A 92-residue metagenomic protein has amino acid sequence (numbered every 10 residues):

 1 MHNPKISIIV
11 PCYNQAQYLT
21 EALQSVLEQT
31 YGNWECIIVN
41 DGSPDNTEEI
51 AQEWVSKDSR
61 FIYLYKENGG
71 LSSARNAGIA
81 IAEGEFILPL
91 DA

Functional and structural regions predicted by a protein language model:
M1-L27: N-proximal low-complexity "stem/linker" segments adjacent to membrane-targeting elements
N14, S43, G70: Alpha/beta-hydrolase active-site loop signature
L23-L64: Acidic donor-binding segment of Leloir-type glycosyltransferases
K66-A82: Glycine-rich, basic loop-to-helix element that forms the pyrophosphate-binding segment of sugar-nucleotide handling
E67, L90-A92: Catalytic metal- and UDP-sugar-binding loop of GT-A-like glycosyltransferases, i.e., residues flanking the conserved
I87: Short aromatic/hydrophobic "clamp" motif used to bind/position activated sugar donors
